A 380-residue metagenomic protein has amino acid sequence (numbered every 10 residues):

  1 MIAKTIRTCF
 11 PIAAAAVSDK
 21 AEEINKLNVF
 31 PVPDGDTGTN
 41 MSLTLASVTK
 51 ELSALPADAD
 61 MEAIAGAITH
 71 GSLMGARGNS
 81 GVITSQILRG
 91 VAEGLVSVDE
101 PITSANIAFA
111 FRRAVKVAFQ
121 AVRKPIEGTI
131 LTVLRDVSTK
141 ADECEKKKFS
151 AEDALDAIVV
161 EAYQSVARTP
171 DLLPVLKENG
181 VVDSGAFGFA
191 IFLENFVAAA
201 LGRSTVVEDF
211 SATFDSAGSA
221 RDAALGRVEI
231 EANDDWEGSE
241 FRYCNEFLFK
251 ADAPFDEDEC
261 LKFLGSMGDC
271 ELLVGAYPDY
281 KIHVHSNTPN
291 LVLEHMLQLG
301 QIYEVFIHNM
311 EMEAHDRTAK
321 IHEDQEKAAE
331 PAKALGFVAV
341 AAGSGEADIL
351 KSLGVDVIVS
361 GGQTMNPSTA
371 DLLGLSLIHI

Functional and structural regions predicted by a protein language model:
M1-I378: N-terminal loops that bind phosphate or other acidic moieties and the adjacent beta-alpha structural core
